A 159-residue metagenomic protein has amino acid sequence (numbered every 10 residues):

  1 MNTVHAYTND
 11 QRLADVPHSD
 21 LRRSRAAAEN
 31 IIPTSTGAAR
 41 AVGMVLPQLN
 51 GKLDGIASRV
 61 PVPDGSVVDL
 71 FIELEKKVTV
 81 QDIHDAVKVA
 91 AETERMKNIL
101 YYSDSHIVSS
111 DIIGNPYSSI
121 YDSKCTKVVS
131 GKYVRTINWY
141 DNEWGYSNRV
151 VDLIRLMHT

Functional and structural regions predicted by a protein language model:
N2-V134: C-terminal substrate-binding/catalytic lobe of Rossmann-fold NAD(P)-dependent oxidoreductases
R59-P63, W139-Y146: Glycine-rich phosphate/pyrophosphate-binding beta-alpha loops
N148-T159: Internal hydrophobic alpha-helix adjacent to the cofactor/substrate pocket in enzyme cavities
